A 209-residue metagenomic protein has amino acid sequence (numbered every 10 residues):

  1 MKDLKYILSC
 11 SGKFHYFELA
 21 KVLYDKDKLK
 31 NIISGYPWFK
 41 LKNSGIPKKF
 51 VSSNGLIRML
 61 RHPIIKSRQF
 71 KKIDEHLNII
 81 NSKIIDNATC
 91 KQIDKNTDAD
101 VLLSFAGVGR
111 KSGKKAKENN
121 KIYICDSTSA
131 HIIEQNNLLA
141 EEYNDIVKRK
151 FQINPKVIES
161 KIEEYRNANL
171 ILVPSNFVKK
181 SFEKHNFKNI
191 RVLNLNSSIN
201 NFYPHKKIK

Functional and structural regions predicted by a protein language model:
M1-S53, C90-T97: N-terminal subdomain of nucleotide-sugar transferases
S9, K13-F17, W38-L41, N81-C90 (+1 more regions): An aromatic- and histidine-rich active-site surface loop
E18-L19, A88, K111-S112, K180-K184 (+1 more regions): Phosphate- and divalent-cation-binding pockets in alpha/beta enzyme and binding domains that engage nucleotide-derived
I33-N87: A conserved catalytic-core segment of Leloir-type glycosyltransferases
G35, S104-V108, I171-S175, L195: Replace "coordinates the UDP/GDP/TDP-sugar" with "coordinates nucleotide-activated sugar donors
I65-L77, N119-E159: Acceptor-binding helix/loop patch of EC 2.4 sugar-transfer enzymes, predominantly nucleotide-sugar-dependent
N87-D98, R110-K114, E118-N119, H131 (+1 more regions): Membrane-proximal helix-turn-helix segments that form the acceptor-binding/catalytic region of lipid-linked
E183-K184, N196-K209: Acidic anion/phosphate-binding donor-loop and adjacent secondary structure in glycosyltransferase catalytic cores
